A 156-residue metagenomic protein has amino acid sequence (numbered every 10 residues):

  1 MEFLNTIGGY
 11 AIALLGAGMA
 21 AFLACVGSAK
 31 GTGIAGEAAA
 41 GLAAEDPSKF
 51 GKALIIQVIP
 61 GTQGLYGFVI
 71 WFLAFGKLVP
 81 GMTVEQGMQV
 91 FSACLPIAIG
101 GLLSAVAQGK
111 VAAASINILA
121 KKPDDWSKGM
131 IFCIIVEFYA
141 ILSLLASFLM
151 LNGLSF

Functional and structural regions predicted by a protein language model:
M1-F156: Hydrophobic, small-residue-rich transmembrane alpha-helices and their short perimembrane loops in multi-pass membrane
